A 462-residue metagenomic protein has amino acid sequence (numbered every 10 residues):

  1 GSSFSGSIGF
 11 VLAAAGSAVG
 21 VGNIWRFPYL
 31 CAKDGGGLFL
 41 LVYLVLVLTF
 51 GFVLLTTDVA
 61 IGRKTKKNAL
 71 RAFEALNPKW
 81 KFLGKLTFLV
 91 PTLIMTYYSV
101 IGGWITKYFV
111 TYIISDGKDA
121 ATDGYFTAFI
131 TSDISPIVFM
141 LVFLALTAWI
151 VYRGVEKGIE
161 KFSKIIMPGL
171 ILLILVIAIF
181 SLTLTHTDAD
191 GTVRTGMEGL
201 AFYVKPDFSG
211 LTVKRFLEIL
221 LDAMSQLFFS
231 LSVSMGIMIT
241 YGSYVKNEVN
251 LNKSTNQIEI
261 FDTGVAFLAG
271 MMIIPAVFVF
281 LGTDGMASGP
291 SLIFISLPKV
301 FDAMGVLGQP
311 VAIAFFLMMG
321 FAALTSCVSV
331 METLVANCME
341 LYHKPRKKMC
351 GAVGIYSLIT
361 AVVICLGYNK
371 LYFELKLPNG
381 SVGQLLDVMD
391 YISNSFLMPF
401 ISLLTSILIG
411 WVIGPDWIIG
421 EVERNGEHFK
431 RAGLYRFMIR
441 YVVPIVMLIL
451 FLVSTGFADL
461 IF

Functional and structural regions predicted by a protein language model:
G1-F4, E160, K164-L324, V328 (+2 more regions): Membrane-embedded translocation segments of transport machinery
G1-W25, L54-V59, R63-A75, K81-F82 (+2 more regions): Membrane-interface "cap" regions at the ends of multi-pass membrane proteins
S3-A14, L40-V42, K79-T92, V138-F143 (+6 more regions): Select transmembrane alpha-helical segments in multipass membrane proteins
G6-L44, I237, K253-N256, I260-T263 (+1 more regions): Transmembrane helix-boundary motif of multi-pass solute transporters/channels
L30-D34, A60, A75-L76, F82-P91 (+5 more regions): Membrane-water interface regions at transmembrane-helix termini and the short interhelical loops of multi-pass membrane
L30-D34, K67-L86, S99-G158, H186-L221 (+5 more regions): Inter-helical loop and helix-membrane interface segments of multi-pass membrane transporters/permeases
G102-T131, G242-E248, K253, Q257-V265 (+3 more regions): Helix-loop-helix connectors at the membrane interface of multi-pass transporters/channels
N379-G410, K430-F462: A generic transmembrane alpha-helix motif of multi-pass inner-membrane proteins
